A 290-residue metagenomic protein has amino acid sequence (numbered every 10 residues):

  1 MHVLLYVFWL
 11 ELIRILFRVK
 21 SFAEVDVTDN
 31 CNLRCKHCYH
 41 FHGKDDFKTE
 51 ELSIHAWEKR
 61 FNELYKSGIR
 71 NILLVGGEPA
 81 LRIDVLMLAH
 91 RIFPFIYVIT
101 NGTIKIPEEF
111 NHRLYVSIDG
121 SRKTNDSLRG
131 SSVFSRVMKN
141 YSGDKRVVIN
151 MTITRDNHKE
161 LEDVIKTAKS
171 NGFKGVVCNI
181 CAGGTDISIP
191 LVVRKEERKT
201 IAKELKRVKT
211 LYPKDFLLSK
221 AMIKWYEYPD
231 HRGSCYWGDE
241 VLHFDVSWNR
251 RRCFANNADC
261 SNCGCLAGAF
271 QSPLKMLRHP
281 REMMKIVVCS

Functional and structural regions predicted by a protein language model:
M1-F17, F254-S290: Radical SAM enzyme core and accessory elements
M1-K105, I286-S290: Conserved alpha-helical substructure of the radical SAM core
V25, D29-N32, P229, F254-N257: Processing junctions and N-termini across compartments
N30-H42, W237, A258-A267: Local cysteine-cluster metal-coordination motifs and their immediate loop/turn environment, predominantly Fe-S cluster
G43, G77, D119, C181 (+1 more regions): Flexible loop residues that form catalytic and substrate-binding hotspots at small-molecule/glycan-binding clefts
E63-K66, E108, S170, N257: Alpha-helix termination/capping residues and helix-transition junctions
M87, H112, S117, R122-V241 (+4 more regions): Radical SAM enzyme [4Fe-4S]-AdoMet core and its adjacent flexible, acidic and glycine-rich loops/tails across
